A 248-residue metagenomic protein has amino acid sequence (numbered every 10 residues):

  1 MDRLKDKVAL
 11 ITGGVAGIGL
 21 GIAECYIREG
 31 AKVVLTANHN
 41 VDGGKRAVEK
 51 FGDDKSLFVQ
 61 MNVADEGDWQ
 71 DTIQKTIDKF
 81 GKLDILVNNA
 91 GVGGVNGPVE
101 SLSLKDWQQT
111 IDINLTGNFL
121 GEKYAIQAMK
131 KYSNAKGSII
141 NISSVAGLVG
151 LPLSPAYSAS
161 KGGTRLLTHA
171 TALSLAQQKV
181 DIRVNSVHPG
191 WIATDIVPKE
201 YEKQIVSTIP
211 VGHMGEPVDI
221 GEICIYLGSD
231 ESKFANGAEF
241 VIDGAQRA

Functional and structural regions predicted by a protein language model:
V8, V15-G17: Conserved glycine-rich cofactor-binding loop
G93-N96, V149, V211, I225 (+1 more regions): Short C-terminal tail/terminal secondary-structure segment of NAD(P)H-dependent dehydrogenase/reductase domains
G97-V99, S103-I111, I205: Substrate-binding pocket helix/loop in short-chain dehydrogenase/reductase
E122, S160, T168: Active-site helix of classical SDR
Q127, L173-Q177, K233: Alpha-helical segment proximal to the catalytic Tyr-Lys
S144: Residue(s) in the substrate-gating loop at a strand-loop-helix junction that position the organic substrate next
A176-R183, A235-G237: Short, small/polar-rich loop/turn modules that mediate ligand/substrate recognition or access, typified
